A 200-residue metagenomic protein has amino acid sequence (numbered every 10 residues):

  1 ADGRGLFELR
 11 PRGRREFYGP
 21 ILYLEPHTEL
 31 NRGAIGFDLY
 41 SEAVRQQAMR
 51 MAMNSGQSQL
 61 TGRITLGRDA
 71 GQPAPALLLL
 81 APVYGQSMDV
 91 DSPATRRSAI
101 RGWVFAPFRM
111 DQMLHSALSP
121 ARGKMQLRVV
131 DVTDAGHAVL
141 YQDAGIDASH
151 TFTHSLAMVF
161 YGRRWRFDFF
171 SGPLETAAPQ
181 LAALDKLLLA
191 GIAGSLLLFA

Functional and structural regions predicted by a protein language model:
A1-F169: Intrinsically disordered, low-complexity polar/acidic regions
S149-A200: N-terminal membrane insertion elements
